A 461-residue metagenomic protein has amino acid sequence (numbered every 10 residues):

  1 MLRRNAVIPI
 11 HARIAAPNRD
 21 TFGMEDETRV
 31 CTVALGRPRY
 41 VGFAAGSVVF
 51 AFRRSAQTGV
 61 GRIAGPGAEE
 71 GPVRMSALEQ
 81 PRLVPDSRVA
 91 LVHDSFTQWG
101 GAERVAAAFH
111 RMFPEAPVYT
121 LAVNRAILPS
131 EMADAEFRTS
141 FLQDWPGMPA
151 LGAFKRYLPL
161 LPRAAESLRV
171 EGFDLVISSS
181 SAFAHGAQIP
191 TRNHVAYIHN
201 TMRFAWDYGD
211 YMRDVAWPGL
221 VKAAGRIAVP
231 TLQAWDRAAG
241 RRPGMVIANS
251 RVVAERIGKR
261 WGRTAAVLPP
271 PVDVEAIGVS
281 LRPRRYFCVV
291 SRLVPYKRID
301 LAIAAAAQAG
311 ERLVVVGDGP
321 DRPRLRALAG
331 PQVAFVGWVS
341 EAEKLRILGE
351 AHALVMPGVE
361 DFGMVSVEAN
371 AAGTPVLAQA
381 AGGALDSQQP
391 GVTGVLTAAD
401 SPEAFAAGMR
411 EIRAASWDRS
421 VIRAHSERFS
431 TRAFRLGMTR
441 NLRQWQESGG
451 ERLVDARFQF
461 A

Functional and structural regions predicted by a protein language model:
M112-H185: Active-site donor-binding segments of glycosyltransferases and PAPS-dependent sulfotransferases
R213-V246, A254-E255: Membrane-proximal helix-turn-helix segments that form the acceptor-binding/catalytic region of lipid-linked
V272-V314: Conserved donor-binding/catalytic core segment of Leloir-type glycosyltransferases
P323-L345: Nucleotide-activated donor-binding/catalytic signature segment of Leloir-type glycosyltransferases, i.e., the conserved
G337, P390-G391, V395-S401, M409-S416: Conserved acidic donor-binding segment of nucleotide-sugar-dependent glycosyltransferases
G349-D361, T374: Acidic donor-binding loop of glycosyltransferase active sites
M356, P375-Q379, Q388: Short hydrophobic beta-strand element within catalytic cores of glycosyltransferases and related nucleotide-activated
R413-Q459: A charged, aromatic-enriched C-terminal amphipathic alpha-helix characteristic of glycosyltransferases across folds
